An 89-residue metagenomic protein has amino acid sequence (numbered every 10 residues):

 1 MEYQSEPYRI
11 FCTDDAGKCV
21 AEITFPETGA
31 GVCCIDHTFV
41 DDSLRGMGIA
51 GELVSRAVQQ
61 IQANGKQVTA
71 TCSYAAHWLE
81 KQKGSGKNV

Functional and structural regions predicted by a protein language model:
M1-F11: Active-site rim helix/loop that mediates acceptor-substrate recognition in acyltransferases
Y8, D15, I23-G31: A conserved beta-strand-loop-helix scaffold within acyl/acetyltransferase catalytic domains
E27-I35, Q67-T69: A conserved beta-turn-beta hairpin within the catalytic core of GNAT-like acetyltransferases that forms part
T38-R45: A short, internal acetyl-CoA/4′-phosphopantetheine-binding micro-motif in the GNAT/acyltransferase core
G46-A57: Conserved acetyl-CoA-binding loop-helix of GNAT-fold acetyltransferases
Q60-S73: Conserved GNAT acetyl-CoA-binding A-motif
G86-V89: Short, hinge-like loop/turn segments at secondary-structure boundaries
